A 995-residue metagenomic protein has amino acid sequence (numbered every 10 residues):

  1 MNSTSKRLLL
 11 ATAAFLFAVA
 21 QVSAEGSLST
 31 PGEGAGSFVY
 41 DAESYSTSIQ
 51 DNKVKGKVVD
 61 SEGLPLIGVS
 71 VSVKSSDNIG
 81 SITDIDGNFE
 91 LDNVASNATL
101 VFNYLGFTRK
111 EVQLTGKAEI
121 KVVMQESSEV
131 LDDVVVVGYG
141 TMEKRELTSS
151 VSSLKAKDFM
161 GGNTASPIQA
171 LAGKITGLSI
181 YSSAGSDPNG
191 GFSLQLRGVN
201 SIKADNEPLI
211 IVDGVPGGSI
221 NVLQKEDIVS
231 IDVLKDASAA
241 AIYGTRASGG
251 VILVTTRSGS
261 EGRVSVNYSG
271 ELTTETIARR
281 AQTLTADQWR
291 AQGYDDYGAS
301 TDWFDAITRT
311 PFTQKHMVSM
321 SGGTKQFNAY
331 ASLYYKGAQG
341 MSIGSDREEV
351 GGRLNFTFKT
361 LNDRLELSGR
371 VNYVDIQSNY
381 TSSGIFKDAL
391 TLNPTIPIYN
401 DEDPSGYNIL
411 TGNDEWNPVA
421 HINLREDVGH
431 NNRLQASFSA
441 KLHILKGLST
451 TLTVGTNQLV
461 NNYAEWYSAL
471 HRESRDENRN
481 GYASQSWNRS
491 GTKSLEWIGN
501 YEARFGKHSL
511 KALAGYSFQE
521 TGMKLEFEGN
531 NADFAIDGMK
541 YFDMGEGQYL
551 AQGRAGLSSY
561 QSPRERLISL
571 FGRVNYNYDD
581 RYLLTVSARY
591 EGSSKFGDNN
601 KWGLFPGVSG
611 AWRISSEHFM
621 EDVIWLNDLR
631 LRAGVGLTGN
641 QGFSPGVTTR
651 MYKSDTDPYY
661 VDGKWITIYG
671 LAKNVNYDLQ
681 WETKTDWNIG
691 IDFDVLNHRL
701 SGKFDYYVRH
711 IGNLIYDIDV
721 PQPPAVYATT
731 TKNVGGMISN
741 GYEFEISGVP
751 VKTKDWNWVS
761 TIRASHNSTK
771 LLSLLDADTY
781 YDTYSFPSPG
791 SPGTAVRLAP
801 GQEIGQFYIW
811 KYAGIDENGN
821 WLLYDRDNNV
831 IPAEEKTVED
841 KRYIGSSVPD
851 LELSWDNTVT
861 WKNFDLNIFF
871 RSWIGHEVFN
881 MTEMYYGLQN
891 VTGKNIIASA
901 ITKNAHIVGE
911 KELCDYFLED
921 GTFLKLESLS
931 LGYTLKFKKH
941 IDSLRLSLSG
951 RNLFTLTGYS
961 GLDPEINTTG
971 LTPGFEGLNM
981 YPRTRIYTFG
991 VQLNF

Functional and structural regions predicted by a protein language model:
M1-L354, F358-T360, L365-V374, Q435 (+5 more regions): Short, small/polar-rich motifs associated with maturation and membrane association, primarily at protein termini
V58, I82, L209-V212, I398-D401 (+3 more regions): Hydrophobic beta-strand positions
G63, N78, G87, G340 (+3 more regions): Detector for glycine-centered tight turns/loop "hinges" at secondary-structure junctions
P65, T108-E111, P216, S300 (+6 more regions): Short, solvent-exposed loop/turn motifs
F102, I210, A503, Y576 (+2 more regions): Short aromatic-centered micro-motifs
F159, E207, P311-Q314, E348-V350 (+6 more regions): Extracellular/periplasmic, surface-exposed regions of secreted and cell-surface proteins
G384-V419: Acidic, glycine-rich flexible loop segments
Y659-A672, H710-V734, S768-V848, D856 (+2 more regions): Surface-exposed, extracytoplasmic segments of Gram-negative outer-membrane nutrient-acquisition systems
